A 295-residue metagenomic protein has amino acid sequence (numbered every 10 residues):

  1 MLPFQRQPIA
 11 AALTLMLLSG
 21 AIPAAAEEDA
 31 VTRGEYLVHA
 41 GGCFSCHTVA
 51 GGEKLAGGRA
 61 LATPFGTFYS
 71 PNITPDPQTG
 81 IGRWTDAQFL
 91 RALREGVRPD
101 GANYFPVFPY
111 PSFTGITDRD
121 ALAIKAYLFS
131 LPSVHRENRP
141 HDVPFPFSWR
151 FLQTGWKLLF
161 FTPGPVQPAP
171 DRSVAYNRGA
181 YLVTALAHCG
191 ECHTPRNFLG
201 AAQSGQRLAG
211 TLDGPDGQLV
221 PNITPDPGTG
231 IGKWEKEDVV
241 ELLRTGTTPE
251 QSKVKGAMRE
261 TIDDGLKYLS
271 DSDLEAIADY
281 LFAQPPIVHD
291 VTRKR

Functional and structural regions predicted by a protein language model:
M1-A11: Bacterial N-terminal signal peptides that target proteins for export
A10-G20: Bacterial N-terminal signal peptides
I22-H39, G155-T184: Electrostatic cytochrome c docking/interface patches
T32-E35, T48, K54-T79, V107-P111 (+2 more regions): Sequence context of c-type cytochrome heme-c attachment sites
G34, A40-A50, F89, I124 (+5 more regions): The canonical Cys-X-X-Cys-His
A62-R91, P111-A121, R207-E250, E260-L274: Electron-transfer interface patches adjacent to heme c in soluble/periplasmic c-type cytochromes and di-/multiheme
A87, G96, G101-F105, P109-S112 (+1 more regions): Membrane-embedded segments
R136-T154, R293: Extended, well-folded interaction surfaces typified by the phenylalanyl-tRNA synthetase beta subunit core
